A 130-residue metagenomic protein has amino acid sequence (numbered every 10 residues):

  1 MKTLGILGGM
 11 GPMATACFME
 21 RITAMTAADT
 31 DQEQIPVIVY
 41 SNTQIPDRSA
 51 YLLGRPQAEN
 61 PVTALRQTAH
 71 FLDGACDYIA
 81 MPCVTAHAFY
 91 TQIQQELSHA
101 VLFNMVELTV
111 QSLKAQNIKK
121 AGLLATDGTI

Functional and structural regions predicted by a protein language model:
M1-I130: Non-catalytic structural scaffold of enzyme domains
